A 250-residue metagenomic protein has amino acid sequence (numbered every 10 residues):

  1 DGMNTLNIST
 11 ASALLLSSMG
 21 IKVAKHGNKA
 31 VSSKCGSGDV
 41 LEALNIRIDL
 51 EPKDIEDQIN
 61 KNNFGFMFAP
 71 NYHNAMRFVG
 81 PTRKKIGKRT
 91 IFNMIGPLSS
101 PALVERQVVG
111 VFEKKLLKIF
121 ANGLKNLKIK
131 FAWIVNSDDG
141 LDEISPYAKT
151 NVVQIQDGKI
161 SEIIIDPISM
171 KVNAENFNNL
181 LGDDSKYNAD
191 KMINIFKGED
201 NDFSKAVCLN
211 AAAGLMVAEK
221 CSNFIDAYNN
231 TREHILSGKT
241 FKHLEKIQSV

Functional and structural regions predicted by a protein language model:
D1-G27: Active-site cofactor/substrate anionic-group-binding motifs, chiefly glycine- and Lys/Arg-rich phosphate-binding loops
N4-T5, G20, E42-D49, D54 (+1 more regions): Glycine-rich anion-binding loops and their surrounding alpha/beta cores
A13-S17, S32, P52: Mg2+-dependent prenyl diphosphate-binding active-site environment of isoprenoid biosynthetic enzymes
A24-A30, F92-I95: Core alpha/beta catalytic barrel or barrel-like domain that forms the active/cofactor pocket in diverse metabolic
K29-I46: Active-site-proximal loop->helix
